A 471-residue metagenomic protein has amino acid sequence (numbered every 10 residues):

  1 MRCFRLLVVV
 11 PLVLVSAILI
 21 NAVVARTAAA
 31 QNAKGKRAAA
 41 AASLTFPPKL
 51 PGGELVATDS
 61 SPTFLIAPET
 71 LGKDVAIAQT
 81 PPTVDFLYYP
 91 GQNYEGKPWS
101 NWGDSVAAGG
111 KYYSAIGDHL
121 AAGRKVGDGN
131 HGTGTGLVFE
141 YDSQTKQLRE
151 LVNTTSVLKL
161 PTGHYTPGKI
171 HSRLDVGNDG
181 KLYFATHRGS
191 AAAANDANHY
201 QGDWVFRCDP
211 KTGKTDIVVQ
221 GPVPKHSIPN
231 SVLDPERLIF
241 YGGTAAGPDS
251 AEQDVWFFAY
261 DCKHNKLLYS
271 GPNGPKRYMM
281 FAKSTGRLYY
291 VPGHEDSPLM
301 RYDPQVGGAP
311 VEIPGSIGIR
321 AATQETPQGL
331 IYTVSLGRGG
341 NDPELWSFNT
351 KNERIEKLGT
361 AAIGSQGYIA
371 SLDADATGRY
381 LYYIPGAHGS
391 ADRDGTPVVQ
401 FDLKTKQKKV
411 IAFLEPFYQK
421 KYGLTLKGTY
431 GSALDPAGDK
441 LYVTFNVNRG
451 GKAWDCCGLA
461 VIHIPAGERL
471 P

Functional and structural regions predicted by a protein language model:
P62-L65, T70-G72, P82-Y94, R149-P167 (+5 more regions): Surface-exposed loop and turn segments in beta-propeller and other repeat-based domains that flank or scaffold
D85-G136: Beta-strand-rich domains and repeat architectures in extracellular enzymes and scaffolds, especially beta-propellers
K97-G103, L158-L174, P224-L233, P272-S284 (+3 more regions): Repeated scaffold domains used in trafficking and secretory/extracellular systems, primarily beta-propellers
W102, H131-S190, G221-P222: Blade-loop segments of beta-propeller domains
G117-G136, F184-Q201, G243-Q253, V334-G339 (+2 more regions): Short, conserved, GDST-rich strand-edge loop motifs in beta-rich repeat architectures
G134-K146, H199-G213, D254-C262, D303 (+3 more regions): Beta-propeller blade signature
V334, I363-L403, K409: Loop/turn-rich, solvent-exposed surfaces of beta-rich toroidal or solenoidal domains
Y422-P471: Blade-level signature of beta-propeller repeat domains, shared across WD40, Kelch, NHL, RCC1 and BNR/Asp-box propellers
